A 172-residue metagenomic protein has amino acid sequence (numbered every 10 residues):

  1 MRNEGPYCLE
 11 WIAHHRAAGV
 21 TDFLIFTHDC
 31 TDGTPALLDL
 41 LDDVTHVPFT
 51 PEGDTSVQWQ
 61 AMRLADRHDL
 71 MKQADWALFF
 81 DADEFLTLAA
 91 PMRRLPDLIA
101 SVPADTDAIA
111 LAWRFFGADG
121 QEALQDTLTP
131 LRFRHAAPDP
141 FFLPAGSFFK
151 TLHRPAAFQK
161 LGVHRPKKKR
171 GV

Functional and structural regions predicted by a protein language model:
M1-A13, D29: Active-site beta-to-alpha loop of glycosyltransferases that engages the nucleotide-sugar donor
W11, W76, A112-F115: Tryptophan-centric aromatic hotspots in well-structured domains and transmembrane helices
A13-D22: Short, acidic, metal-binding catalytic loop of nucleotide-sugar glycosyltransferases
T21-D22, D75, D107: Short acidic/polar active-site loop segments enriched in Thr and Asp
T21-D29, V47-T50: Short beta-strand/loop segment that forms part of the nucleotide-sugar
G33-F79, T87-A90: Active-site-proximal specificity loops/subdomain of glycosyltransferases
Q60, L88-V172: Catalytic-site signature of metal-activated, phosphate-bearing donor transferases, centered on the GT-A/GT-A-like
